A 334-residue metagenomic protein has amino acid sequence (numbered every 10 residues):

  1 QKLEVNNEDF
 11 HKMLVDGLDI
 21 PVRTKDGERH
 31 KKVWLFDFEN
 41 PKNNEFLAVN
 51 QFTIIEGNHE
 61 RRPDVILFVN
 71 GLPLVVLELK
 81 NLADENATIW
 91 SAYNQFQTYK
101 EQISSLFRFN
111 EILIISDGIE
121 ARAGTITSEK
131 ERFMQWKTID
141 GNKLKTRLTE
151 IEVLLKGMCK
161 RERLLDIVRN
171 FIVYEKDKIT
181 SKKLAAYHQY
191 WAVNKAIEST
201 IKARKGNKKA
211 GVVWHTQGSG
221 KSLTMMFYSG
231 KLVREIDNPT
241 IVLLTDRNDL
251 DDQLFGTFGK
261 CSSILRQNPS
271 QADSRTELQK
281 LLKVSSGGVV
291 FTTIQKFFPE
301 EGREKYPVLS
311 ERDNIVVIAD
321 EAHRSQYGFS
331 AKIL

Functional and structural regions predicted by a protein language model:
Q1-T240, D249-L265, S286-G288, Q295 (+2 more regions): ATP-dependent helicase/translocase motor core
V65, K280-K283, Y306-L309: Replace "in large, NTP-powered and nucleic-acid-processing enzymes" with "in large, NTP-powered factors and other
E85, L278, K305: Glycine-rich, flexible loop/turn motifs
L243: Conserved SAM-binding loop
D246: Conserved H-loop
S262-E301: Inter-Walker segment of RecA-like/P-loop motor cores
G287-E321, S325-L334: Conserved RecA-like ASCE ATPase "motif II neighborhood" in helicase/translocase motors
